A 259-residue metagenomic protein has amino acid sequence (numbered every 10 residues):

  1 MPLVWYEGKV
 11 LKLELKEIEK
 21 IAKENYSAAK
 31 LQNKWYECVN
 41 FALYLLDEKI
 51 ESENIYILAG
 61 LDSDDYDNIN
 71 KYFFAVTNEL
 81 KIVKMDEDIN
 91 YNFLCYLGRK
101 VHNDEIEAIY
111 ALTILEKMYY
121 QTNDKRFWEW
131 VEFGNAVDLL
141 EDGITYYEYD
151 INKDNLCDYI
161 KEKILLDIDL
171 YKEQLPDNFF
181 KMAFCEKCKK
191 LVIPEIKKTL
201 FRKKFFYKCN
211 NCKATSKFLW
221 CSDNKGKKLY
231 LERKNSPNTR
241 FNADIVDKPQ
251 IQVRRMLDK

Functional and structural regions predicted by a protein language model:
P2-K259: Acidic, Ser/Pro/Thr-rich low-complexity regulatory regions and the short amphipathic helical interaction modules they
